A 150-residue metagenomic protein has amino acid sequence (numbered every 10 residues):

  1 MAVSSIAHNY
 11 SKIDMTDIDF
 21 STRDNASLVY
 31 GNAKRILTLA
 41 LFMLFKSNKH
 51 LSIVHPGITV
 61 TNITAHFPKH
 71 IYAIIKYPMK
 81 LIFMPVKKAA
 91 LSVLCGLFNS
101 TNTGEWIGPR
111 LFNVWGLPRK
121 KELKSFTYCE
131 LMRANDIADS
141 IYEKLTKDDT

Functional and structural regions predicted by a protein language model:
S5: Residue(s) in the substrate-gating loop at a strand-loop-helix junction that position the organic substrate next
I13, I18-T150: NAD(P)H-dependent oxidoreductase Rossmann-fold/reductase module
